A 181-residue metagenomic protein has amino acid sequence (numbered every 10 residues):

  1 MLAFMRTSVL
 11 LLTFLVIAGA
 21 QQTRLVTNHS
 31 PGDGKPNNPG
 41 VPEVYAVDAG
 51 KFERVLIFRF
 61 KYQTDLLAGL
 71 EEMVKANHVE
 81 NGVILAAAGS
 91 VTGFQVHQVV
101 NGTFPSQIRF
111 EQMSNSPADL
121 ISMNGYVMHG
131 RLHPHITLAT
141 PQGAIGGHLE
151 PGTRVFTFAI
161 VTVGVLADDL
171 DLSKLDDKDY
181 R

Functional and structural regions predicted by a protein language model:
M1, V16-A18: N-terminal cationic amphipathic segment used for targeting or macromolecule association
M1-V9: Bacterial N-terminal signal peptides that target proteins for export
S8-V16: Bacterial N-terminal signal peptides
Q21-I57, T64, A68-N77, G82-A86 (+3 more regions): N-terminal intrinsically disordered, cationic/polar leader segments that include organellar targeting peptides
